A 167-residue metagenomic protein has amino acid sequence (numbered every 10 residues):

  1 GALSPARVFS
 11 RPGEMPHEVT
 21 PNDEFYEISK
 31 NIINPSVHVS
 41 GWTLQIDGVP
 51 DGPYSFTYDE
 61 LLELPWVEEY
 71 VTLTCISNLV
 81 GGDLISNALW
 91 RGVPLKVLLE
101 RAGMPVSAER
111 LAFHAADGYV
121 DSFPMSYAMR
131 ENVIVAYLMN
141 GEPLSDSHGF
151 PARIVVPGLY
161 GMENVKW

Functional and structural regions predicted by a protein language model:
A2-W167: Structured, non-membrane catalytic/scaffold regions adjacent to prosthetic-group chemistry
